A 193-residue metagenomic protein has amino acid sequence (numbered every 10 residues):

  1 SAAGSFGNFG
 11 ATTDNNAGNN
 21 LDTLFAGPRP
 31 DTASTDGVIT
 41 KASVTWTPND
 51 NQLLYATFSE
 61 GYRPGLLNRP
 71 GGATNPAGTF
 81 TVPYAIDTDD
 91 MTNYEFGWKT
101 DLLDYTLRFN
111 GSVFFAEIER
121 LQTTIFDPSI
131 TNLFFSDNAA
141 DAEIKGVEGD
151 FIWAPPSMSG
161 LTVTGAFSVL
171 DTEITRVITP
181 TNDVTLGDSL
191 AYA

Functional and structural regions predicted by a protein language model:
S1-E117: Structural signature of Gram-negative outer-membrane beta-barrels, strongest in the C-terminal barrel of TonB-dependent
A2, L67-T74, T79, L121-S129 (+2 more regions): Outer-membrane beta-barrel translocator domains and adjoining extracellular loop/strand segments of Gram-negative
G10, N16-A17, P70, E95 (+5 more regions): Intrinsic disorder/low-complexity detector
T23-D31, T79-A85, N132-N138, N182-Y192: Extracellular loop and loop/strand-boundary signature of outer-membrane beta-barrel proteins
Y62, L67, I86, L121-Q122 (+3 more regions): Short clusters of hydrophobic/aromatic residues that line enzyme substrate/ligand-binding pockets
N75-P76, D89-N93, P128-I130, D141-K145: Short C-terminal domain-edge/linker segments immediately following a structured domain
V82-D89, T123-I125, S136-A142, I178: Short, surface-exposed, polar/charged, turn-prone segments marking secondary-structure boundaries
T106-E117, F135-A193: Gram-negative outer-membrane beta-barrel transporters
